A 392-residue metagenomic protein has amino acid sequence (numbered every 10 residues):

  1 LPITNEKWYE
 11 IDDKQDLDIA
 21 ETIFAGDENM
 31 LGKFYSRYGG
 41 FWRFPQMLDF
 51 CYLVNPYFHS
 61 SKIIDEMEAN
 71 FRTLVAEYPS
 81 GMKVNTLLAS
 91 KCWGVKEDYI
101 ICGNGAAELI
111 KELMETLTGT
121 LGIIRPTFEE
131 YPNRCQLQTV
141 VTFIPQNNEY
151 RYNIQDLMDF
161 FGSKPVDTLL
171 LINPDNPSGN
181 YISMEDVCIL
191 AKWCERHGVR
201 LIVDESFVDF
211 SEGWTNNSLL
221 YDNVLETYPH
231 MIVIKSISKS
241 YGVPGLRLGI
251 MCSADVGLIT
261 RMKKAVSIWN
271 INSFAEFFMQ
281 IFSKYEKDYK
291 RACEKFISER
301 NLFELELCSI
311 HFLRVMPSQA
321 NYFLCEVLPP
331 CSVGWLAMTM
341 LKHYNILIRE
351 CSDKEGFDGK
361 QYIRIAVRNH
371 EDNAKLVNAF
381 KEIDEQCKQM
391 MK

Functional and structural regions predicted by a protein language model:
L1-S36, W42-F44, S318-N321, C325 (+4 more regions): Conserved alpha/beta core of the MobA/IspD/sugar-nucleotide pyrophosphorylase nucleotidyltransferase superfamily
I23-E77, K164-P165: N-terminal "arm"/small-domain region of PLP-dependent enzymes with the aminotransferase-like
H59-S60, G81, H230-M316: PLP-dependent aminotransferase class I/II
Y78-P79, S90-E112: Short loop-beta-helix segment that forms the pyridoxal 5′-phosphate
E108, E115-L171: PLP-dependent aminotransferase-like
R151-P165, P177-S240: Active-site pre-lysine segment of PLP-dependent enzymes
E185, K342-H343, K354-K392: PLP-dependent enzyme catalytic core of the Aspartate aminotransferase-like
I297, I310-Y344, V367: Conserved PLP-binding catalytic core of the aspartate aminotransferase-like
